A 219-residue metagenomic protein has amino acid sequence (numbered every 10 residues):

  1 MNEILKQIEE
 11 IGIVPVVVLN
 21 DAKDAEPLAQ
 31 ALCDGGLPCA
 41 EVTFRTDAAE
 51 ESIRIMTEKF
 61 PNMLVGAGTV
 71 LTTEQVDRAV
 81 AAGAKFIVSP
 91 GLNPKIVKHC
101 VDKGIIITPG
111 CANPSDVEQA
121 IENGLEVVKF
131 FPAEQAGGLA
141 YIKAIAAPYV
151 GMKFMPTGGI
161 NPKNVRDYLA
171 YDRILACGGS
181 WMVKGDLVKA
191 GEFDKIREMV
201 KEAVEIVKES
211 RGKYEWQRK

Functional and structural regions predicted by a protein language model:
M1-A82, D102, G151, P162 (+1 more regions): Conserved N-terminal beta1-alpha1 strand-loop-helix module at the mouth
V16-V18, C39-T46, M63-L71, A84-L92 (+3 more regions): Catalytic beta/alpha-barrel core
L28, T72-A82, S115-N123, A140 (+1 more regions): Catalytic cores of alpha/beta
C33-P38, K59-N62, A81-I87, D102-T108 (+3 more regions): Glycine-enriched alpha-helix->loop->beta-strand junction motifs that scaffold or abut catalytic
L37-V42, V80-A82, K103, N113 (+3 more regions): Glycine/Thr-rich beta-alpha phosphate-binding loop at enzyme active sites
A67-G68, P156-G159, C177-S180: Glycine-rich beta-strand-to-loop/alpha-helix junction loops that act as flexible
P90-I96, K129-L139, R173-K195: Glycine-rich phosphate-binding active-site loops on the catalytic face of alpha/beta enzymes
A140-M155: Shared catalytic-loop signature of beta/alpha-barrel
